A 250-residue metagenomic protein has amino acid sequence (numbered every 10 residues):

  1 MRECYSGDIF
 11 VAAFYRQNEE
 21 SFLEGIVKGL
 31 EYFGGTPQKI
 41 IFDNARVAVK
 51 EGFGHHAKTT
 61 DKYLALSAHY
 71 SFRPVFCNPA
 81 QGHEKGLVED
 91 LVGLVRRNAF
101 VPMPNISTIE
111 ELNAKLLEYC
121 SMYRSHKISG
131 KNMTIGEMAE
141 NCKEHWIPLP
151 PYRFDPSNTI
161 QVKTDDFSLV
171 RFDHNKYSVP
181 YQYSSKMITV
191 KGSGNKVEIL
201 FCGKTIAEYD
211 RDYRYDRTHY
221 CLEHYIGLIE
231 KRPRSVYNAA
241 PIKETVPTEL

Functional and structural regions predicted by a protein language model:
M1-G7, F14, L66: Short conserved beta-strand segments at catalytic cores or DNA/RNA-binding microdomains of nucleic-acid binding
V11-G34, Y213-Y220: Active-site beta-loop-alpha junctions of metal-dependent nucleic acid enzymes, especially the RNase H-like/DDE
G35-H55: Acidic/histidine-rich, metal-coordinating catalytic segments
F42, G54, P74-R96, L112: RNase H-like two-metal-ion nuclease catalytic core shared by retroviral integrases and related mobile-element nucleases
L64, A68-K85, P104-I106: RNase H-like polynucleotidyl transferase catalytic core
V92-K191: Active-site-proximal acidic segments at structured loop/helix or strand boundaries that coordinate catalytic metals
V197-L250: Protein C-terminal end segments and domain termini
